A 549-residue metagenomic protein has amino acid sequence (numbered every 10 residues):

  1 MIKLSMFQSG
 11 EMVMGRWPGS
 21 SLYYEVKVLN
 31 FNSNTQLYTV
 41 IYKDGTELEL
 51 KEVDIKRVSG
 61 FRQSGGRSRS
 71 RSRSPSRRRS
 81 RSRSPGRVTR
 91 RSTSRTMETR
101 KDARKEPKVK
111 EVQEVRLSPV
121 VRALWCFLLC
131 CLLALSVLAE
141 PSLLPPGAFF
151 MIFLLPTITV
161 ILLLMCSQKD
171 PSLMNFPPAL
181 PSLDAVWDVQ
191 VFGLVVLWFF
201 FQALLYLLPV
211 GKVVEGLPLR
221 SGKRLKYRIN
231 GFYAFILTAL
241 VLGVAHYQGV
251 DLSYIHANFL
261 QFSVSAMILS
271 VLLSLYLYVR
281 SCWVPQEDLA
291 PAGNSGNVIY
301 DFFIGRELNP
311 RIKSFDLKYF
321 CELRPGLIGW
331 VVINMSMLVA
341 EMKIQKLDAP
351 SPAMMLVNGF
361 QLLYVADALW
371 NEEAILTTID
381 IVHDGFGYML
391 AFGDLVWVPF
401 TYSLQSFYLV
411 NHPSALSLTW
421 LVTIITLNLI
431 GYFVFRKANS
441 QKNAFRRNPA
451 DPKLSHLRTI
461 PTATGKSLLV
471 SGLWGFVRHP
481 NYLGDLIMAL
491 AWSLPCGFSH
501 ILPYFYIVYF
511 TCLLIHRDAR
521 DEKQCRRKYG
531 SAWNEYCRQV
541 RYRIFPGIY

Functional and structural regions predicted by a protein language model:
M1-V112: Eukaryotic chromatin- and chromosome-associated nuclear factors, especially histone mark writers/erasers/readers
I2-S5, R16-S20, V28-N32, M354 (+6 more regions): Short amphipathic alpha-helical molecular recognition features
F7, Y23-Y24, F31, Y38 (+6 more regions): Aromatic side chains
E98, K105-S471, I487-Y549: Membrane-anchoring alpha-helices and their flanking helix-loop junctions
S471-V477: A short amphipathic helical element positioned immediately N-terminal to and/or at the very start of a transmembrane
R478, Y482-M488: Conserved beta-strand->loop/alpha-helix structural units within folded catalytic cores of enzymes with alpha/beta
